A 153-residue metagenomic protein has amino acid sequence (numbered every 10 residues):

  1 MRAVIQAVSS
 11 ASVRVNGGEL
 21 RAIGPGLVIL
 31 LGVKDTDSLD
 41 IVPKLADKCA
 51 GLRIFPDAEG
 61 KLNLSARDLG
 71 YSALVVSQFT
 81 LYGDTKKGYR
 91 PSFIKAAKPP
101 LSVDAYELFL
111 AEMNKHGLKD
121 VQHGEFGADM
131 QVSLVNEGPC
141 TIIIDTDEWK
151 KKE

Functional and structural regions predicted by a protein language model:
A7, V33, S77-Q78, L134-N136 (+1 more regions): Flexible glycine-/small-residue-rich
E19-G70, T80-K95, P99-A111, K115-H116 (+1 more regions): Compact, glycine-rich, soluble single-domain proteins
L45, V76, C140: Residue-level signal for inorganic ion chemistry
F93-A96, E137-E153: Short, low-complexity, polybasic intrinsically disordered segments
V121-P139: Short, active-site-adjacent segments that bind or coordinate small-molecule cofactors and metal centers
